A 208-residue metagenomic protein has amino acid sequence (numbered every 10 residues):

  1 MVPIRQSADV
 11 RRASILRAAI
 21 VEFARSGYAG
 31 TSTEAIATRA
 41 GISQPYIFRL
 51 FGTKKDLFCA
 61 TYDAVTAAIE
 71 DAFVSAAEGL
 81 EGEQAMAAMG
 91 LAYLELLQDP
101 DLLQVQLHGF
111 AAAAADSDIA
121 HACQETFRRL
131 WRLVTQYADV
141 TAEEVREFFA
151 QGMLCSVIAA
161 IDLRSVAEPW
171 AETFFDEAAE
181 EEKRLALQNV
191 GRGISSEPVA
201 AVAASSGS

Functional and structural regions predicted by a protein language model:
M1-R5: Short, Lys/Arg-enriched N-terminal segment that forms or immediately precedes the first helix of a structured domain
S14, A18, E22-D56, A60: Helix-turn-helix
A60, F73-D101: Hydrophobic alpha-helical connector segments
D63-A68: Short, basic, alpha-helical segments at the C-terminal edge of helix-turn-helix-like DNA-binding modules
Y93, Q106-F110, F148-G152: Short alpha-helical scaffolding segments that buttress acidic/His motifs in well-ordered protein cores
L97-A115, A120, Q124: Amphipathic alpha-helical segments used for helix-helix packing
S117-R128, V134-S208: Hydrophobic/aromatic-rich alpha-helical bundle segments in the mid-to-C-terminal region
